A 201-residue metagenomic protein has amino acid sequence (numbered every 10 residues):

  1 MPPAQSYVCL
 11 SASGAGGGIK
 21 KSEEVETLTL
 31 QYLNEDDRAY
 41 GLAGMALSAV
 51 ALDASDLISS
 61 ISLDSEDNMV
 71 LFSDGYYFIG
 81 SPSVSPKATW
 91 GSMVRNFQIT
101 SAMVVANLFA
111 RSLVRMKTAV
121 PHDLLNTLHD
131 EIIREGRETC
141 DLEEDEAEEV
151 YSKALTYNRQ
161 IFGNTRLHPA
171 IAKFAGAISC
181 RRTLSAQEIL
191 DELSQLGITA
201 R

Functional and structural regions predicted by a protein language model:
P2-R201: Soluble catalytic regions of large protease machineries
